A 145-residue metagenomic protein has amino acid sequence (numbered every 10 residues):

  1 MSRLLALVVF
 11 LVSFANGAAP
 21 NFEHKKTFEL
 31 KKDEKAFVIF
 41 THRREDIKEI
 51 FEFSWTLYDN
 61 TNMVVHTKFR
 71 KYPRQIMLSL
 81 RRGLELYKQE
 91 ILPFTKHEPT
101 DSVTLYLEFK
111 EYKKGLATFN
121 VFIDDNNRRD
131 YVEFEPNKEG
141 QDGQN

Functional and structural regions predicted by a protein language model:
L4-S13: Sec-dependent N-terminal signal peptides
A18-N145: Surface-exposed, beta-sheet-biased, low-hydrophobicity segments with strongly acidic/polar composition
